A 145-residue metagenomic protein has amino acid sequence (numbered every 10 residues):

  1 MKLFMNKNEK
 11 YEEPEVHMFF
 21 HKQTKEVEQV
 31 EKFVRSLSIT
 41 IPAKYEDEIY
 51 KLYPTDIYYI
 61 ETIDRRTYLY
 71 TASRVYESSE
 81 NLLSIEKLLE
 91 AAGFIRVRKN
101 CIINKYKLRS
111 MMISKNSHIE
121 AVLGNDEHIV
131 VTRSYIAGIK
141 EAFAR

Functional and structural regions predicted by a protein language model:
M1-R145: Basic, polyanion-interacting recognition surfaces, primarily in bacterial LytTR/OmpR-type DNA-binding effector domains
